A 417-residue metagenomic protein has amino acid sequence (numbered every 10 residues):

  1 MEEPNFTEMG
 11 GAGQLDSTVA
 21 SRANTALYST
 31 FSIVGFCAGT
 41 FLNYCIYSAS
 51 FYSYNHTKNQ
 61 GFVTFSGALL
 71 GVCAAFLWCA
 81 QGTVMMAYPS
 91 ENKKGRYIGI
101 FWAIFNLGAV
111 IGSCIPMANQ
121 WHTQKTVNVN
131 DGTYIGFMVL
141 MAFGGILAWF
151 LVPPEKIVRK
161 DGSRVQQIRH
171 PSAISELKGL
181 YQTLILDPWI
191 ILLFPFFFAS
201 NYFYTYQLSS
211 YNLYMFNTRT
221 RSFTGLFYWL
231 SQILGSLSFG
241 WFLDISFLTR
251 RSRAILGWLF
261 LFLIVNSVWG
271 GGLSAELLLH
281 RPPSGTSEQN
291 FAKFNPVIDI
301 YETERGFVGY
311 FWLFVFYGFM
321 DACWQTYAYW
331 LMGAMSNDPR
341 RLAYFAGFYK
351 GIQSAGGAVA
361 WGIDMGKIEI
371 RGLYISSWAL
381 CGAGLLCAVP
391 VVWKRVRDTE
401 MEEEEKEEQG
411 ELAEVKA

Functional and structural regions predicted by a protein language model:
M1, V139, A148-S175, S284-P296 (+1 more regions): Intracellular terminal tails of multi-pass secondary transporters
M1, Y28, S48, V63-A75 (+5 more regions): Helical-face signature of the major facilitator-like transporter fold
E2-M9, F143, L151, S163-A346: Membrane-interfacial loop- and helix-cap regions that link adjacent transmembrane helices in polytopic membrane proteins
E8-V19, F51-F62, M86-K93, A109-T133 (+6 more regions): Extracellular/lumenal inter-transmembrane loop segments of multi-pass membrane transporters
N24-V34, L70, A74-L77, N92-G144 (+4 more regions): Glycine-rich segments within core transmembrane alpha-helices of 12-TM secondary carriers
I33-G61: Conserved MFS/SLC helix-loop-helix module at the cytosolic interface between two early adjacent transmembrane helices
L69-Q81, K93, F316-A328: Core transmembrane helices of Major Facilitator Superfamily
W102, N106, N130-L151, F196 (+2 more regions): Symmetry-related core transmembrane helices of the 12-TM Major Facilitator Superfamily/SLC fold
